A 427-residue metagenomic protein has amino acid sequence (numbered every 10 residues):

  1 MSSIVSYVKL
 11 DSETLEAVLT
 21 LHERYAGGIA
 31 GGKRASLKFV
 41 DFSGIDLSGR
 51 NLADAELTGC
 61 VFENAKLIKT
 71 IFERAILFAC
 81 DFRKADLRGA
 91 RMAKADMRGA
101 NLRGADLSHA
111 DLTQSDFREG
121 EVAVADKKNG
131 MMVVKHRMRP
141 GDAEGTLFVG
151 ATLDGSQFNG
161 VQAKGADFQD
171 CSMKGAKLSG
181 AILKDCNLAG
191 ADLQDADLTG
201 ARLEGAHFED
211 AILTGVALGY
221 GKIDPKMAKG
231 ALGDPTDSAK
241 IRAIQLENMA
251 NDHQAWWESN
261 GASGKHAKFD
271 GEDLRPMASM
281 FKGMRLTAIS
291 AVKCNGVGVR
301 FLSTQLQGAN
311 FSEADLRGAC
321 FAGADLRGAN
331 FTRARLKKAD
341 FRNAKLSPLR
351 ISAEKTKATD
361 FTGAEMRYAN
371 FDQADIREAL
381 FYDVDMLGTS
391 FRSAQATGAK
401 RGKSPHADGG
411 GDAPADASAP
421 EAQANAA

Functional and structural regions predicted by a protein language model:
S3-A17, E23-A427: Tandem repeat scaffolds
